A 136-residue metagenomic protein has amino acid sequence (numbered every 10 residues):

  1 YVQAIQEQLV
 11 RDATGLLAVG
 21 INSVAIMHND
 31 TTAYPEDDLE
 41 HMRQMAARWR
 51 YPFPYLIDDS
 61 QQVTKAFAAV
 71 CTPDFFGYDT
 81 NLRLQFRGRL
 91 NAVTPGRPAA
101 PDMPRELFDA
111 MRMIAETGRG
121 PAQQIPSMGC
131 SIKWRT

Functional and structural regions predicted by a protein language model:
Y1-R112: Chalcogenol-based redox active-site neighborhoods
P95-T136: C-terminal lobe and adjacent flexible extensions of AdoMet/dcAdoMet transferase-like proteins
